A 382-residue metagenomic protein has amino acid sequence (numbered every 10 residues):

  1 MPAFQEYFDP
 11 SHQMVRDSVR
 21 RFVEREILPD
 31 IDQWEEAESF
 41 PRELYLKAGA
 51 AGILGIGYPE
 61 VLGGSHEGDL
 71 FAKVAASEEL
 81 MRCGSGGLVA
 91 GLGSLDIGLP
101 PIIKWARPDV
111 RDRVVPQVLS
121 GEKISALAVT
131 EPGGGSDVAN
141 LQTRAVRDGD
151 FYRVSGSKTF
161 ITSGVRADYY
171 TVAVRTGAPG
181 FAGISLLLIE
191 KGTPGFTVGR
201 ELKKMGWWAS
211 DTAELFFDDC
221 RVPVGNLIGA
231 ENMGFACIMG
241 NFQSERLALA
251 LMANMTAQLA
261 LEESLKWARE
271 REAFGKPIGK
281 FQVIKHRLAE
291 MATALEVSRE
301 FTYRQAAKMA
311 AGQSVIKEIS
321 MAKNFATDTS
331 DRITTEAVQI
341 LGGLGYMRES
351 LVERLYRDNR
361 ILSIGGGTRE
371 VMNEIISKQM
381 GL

Functional and structural regions predicted by a protein language model:
M1-G87, G93, W105-V110, Q117-E122 (+5 more regions): Alpha-helical interface subdomain recognition
E67-G68, D137-A139, S163-A167, F181-G183 (+2 more regions): Short glycine/proline-enriched turns and hinge-like loops at secondary-structure junctions
G91-L92, G133-S136, F160-S163, T176-A178 (+1 more regions): Short Gly/Pro-enriched turn/cap motifs at secondary-structure boundaries
L99-W105, L127, A139: Flexible, glycine-rich active-site loops centered on histidine and acidic residues that chelate a metal or position
G121-V129: A short, Trp-centered hydrophobic/proline-enriched beta-strand micro-motif
N140, G192-P223: Flexible, small-/acidic-enriched active-site or ligand-binding loops
F151, S155-V198: A short core secondary-structure module
D218-C237: Long, acidic (Asp/Glu-rich), low-complexity accessory segments flanking structured domains
